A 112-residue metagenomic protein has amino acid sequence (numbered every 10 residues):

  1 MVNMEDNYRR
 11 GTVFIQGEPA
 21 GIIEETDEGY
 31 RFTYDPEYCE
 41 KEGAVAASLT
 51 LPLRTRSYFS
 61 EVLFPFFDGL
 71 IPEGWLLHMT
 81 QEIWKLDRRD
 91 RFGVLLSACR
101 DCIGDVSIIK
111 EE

Functional and structural regions predicted by a protein language model:
M1-E112: Phosphate/dinucleotide-binding and metal-coordinating scaffold of catalytic cores in nucleotide-dependent enzymes
